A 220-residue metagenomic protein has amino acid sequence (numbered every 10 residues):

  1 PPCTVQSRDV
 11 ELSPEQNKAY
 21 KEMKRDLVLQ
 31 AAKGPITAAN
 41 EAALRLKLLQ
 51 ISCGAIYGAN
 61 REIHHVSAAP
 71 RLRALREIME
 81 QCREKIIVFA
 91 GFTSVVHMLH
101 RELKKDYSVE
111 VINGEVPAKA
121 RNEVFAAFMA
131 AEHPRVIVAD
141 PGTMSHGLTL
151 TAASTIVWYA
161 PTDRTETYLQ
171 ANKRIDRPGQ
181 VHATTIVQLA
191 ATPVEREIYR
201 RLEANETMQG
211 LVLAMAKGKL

Functional and structural regions predicted by a protein language model:
P1, S52, Y57, T149-T151 (+3 more regions): Generic, ordered loop/turn and secondary-structure boundary motif
P1-L148, L213-L220: Conserved Helicase C-terminal RecA-like lobe
R25, C53, E80, T155 (+3 more regions): Residue-level marker of positions within ordered structural domains that often coincide with functionally constrained
I87-V88, V111, V157-W158, I186-Q188: Short catalytic-loop micro-motif centered on adjacent basic/acidic residues
V95-H100, R121-F125, P134-A183, L202: SF2 helicase motor core recognition
D163-L220: A conserved SF2-helicase RecA2
